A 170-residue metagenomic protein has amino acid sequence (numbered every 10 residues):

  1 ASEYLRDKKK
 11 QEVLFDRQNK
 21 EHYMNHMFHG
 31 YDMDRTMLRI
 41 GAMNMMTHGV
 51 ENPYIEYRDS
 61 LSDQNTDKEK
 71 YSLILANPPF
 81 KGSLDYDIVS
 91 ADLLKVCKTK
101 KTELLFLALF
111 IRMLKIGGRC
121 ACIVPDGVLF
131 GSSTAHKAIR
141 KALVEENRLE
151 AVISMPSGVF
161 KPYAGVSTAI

Functional and structural regions predicted by a protein language model:
A1-A76, K81-S83, D92, K100 (+4 more regions): Conserved S-adenosyl-L-methionine
M33-L38, I55, T99-A169: Conserved Class I SAM-dependent methyltransferase catalytic core
S83-D87, S132: Conserved ATPase-coupling elements of RecA-like P-loop NTPase cores
